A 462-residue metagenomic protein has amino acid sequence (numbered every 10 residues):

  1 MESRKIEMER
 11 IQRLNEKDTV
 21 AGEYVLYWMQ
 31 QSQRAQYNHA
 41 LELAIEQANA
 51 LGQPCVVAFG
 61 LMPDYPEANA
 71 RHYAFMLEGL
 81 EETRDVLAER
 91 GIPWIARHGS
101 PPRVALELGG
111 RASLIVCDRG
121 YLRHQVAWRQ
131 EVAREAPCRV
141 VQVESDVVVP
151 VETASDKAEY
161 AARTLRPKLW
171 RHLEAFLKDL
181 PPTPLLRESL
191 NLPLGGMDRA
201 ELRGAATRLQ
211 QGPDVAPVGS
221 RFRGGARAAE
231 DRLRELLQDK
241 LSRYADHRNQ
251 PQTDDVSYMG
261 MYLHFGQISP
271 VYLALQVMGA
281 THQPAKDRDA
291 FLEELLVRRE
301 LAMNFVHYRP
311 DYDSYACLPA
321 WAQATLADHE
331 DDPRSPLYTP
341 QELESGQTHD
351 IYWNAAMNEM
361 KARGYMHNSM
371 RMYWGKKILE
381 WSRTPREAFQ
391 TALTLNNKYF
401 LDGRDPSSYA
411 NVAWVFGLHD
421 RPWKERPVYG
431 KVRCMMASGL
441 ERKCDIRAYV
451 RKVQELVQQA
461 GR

Functional and structural regions predicted by a protein language model:
M1-L180, P184, N358, K377-E387 (+1 more regions): Trp/Phe/Arg-rich N-terminal binding region typifying the photolyase-homology
E7-E9, I95, R221-G225, A320-W321: Short acidic/polar alpha-helix capping motifs at helix-coil junctions
E9-T19, N69-A74, P217, R227-E230 (+2 more regions): Short low-complexity stretches enriched in small and charged residues
A21, P150-E152, D156-C317, C444 (+1 more regions): Glycine/tryptophan-enriched, flexible segments
Q31, I95, Q250-V450: Active-site-proximal binding-pocket segments
A40, G79, T83, A229-L236 (+4 more regions): Alpha-helical packing segments of well-folded alpha/beta enzyme cores
